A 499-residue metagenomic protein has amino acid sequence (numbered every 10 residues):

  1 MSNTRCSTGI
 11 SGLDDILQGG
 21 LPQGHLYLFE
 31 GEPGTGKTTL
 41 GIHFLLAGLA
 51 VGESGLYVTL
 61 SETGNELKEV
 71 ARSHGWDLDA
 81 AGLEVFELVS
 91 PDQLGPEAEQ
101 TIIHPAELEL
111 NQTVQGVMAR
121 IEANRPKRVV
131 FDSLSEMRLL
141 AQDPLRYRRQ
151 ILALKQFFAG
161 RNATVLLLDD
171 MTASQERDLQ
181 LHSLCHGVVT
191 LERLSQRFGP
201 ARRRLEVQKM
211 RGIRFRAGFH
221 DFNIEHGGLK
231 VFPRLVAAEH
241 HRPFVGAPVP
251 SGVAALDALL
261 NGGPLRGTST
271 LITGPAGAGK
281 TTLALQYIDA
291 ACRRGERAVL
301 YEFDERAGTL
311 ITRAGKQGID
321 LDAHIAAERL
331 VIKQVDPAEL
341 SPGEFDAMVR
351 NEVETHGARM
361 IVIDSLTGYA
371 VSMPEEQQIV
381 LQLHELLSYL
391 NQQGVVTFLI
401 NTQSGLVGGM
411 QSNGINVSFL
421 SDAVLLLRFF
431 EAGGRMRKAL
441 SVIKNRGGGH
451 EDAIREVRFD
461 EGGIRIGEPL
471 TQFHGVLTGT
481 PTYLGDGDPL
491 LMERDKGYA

Functional and structural regions predicted by a protein language model:
S2-D14: Positively charged, low-complexity intrinsically disordered leader regions
S2-T4, A106, Q115, N124 (+5 more regions): Conserved P-loop NTPase
I16-E87, L259-L321: Walker A/P-loop NTP-binding active-site region of P-loop NTPases, recognizing the glycine-rich GxxxxGKT/S
Q18, L26-F29, P33, F157 (+5 more regions): Scaffold/interface architecture of coatomer-like assemblies
G24, V51-S54, A81-G82, R161-A163 (+10 more regions): Short glycine-/polar-rich loops that comprise or flank the Walker A/P-loop and associated switch/sensor motifs
Y27, T101-L184, V188, E339-V424 (+1 more regions): P-loop NTPase motor core
E53-L139, E296-Q377: Conserved inter-motif catalytic segment of the P-loop NTP-binding fold
S61-N65, S73, V89-L94, S135-M137 (+16 more regions): Conserved nucleotide-binding/hydrolysis micro-motifs of P-loop NTPases
